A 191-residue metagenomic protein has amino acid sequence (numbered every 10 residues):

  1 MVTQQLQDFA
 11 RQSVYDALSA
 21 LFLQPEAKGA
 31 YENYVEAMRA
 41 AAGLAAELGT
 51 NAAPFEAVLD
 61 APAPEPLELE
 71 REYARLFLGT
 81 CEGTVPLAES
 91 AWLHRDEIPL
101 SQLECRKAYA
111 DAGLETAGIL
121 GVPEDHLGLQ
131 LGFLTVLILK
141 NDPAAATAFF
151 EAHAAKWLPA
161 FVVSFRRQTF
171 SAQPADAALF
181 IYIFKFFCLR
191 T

Functional and structural regions predicted by a protein language model:
M1-T191: Charged, alpha-helix-forming regions
